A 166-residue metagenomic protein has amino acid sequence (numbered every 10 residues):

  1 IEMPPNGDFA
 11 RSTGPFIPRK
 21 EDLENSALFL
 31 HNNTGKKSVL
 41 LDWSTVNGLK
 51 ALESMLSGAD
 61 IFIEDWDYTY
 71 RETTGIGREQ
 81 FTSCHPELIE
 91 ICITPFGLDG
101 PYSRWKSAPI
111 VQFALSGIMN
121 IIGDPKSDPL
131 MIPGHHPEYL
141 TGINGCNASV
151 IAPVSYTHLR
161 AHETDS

Functional and structural regions predicted by a protein language model:
I1-S155: N-terminal helix-loop segment corresponding to the beta1-alpha1 unit of nucleotide/adenylate-binding folds
H158-S166: Single conserved hydrophobic/aromatic residue that forms the stacking wall/gate of nucleotide- or nucleobase-binding
